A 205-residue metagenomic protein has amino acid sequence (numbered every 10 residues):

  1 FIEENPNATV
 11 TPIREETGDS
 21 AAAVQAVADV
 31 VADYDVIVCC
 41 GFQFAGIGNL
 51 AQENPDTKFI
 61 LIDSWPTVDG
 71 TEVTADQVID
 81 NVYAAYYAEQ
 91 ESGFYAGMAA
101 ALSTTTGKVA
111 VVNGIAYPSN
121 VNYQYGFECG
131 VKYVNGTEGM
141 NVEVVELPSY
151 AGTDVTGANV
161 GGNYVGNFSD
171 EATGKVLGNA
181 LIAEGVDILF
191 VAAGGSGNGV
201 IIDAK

Functional and structural regions predicted by a protein language model:
F1-K205: A residue-level marker of the well-folded mature domains of exported/periplasmic proteins
